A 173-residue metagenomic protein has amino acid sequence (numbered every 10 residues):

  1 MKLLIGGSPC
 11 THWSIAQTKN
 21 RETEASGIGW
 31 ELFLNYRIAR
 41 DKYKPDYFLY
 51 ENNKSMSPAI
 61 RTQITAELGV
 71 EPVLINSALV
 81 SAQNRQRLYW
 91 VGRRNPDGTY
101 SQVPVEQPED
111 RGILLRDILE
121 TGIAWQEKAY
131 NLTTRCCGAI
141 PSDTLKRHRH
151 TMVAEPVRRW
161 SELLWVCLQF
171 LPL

Functional and structural regions predicted by a protein language model:
M1-L173: Conserved active-site and SAM-binding loop architecture of S-adenosyl-L-methionine-dependent nucleic-acid
